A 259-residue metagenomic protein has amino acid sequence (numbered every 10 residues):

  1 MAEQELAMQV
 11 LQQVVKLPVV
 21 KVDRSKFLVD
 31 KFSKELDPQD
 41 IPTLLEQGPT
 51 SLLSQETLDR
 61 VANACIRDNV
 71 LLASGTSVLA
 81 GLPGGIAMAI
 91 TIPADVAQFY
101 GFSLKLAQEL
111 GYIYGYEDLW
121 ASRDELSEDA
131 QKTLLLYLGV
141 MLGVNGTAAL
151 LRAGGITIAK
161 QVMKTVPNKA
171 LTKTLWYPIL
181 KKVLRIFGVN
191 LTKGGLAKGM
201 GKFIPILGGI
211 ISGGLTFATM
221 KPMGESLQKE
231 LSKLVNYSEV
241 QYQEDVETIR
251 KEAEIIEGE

Functional and structural regions predicted by a protein language model:
M1-L79, G101-E259: Terminal, membrane-proximal amphipathic helices and intrinsically disordered targeting/regulatory segments
L79, G84-D95: Hydrophobic/aromatic-rich structural module bridging two neighboring secondary-structure elements via a short loop
